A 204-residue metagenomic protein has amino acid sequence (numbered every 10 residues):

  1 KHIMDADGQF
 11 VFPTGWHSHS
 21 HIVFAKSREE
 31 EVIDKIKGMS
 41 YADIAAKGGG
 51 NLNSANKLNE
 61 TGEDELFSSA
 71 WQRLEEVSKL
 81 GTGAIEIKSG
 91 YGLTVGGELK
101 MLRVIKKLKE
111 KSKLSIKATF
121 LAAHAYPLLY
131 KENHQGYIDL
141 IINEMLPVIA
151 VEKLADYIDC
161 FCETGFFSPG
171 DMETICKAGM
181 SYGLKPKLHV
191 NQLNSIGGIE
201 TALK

Functional and structural regions predicted by a protein language model:
K1, G197-K204: Short, intrinsically disordered, charge-balanced linker/junction segments flanking boundaries in proteins
H2-S69: Metal-associated gating/positioning segment near the N- to mid-region
G8, H19, G81, I158 (+1 more regions): Conserved, mostly hydrophobic/aromatic
H17, K79, S181-G183, K204: Residues at the C-terminal ends
D43-A46, S78-K79, S115-K117: Short, flexible active-site-proximal loops enriched in glycine and acidic residues
S54-S69, E75, G83-I196: Metal-coordinating catalytic core of metallo-dependent amide/deamination hydrolases
